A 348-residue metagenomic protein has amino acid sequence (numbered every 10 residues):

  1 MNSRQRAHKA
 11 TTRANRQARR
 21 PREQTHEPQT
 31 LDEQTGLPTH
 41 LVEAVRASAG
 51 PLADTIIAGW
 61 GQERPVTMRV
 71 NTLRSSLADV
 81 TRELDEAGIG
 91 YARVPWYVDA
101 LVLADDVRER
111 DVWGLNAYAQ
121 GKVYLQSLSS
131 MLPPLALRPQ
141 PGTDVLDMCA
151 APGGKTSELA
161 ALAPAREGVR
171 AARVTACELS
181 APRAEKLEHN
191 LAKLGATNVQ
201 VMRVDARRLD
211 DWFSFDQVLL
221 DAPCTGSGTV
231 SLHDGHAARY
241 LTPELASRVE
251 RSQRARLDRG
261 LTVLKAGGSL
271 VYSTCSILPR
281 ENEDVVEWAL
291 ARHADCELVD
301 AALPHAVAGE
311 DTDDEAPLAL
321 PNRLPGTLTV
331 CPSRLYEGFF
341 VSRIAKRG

Functional and structural regions predicted by a protein language model:
M1-G348: S-adenosylmethionine
